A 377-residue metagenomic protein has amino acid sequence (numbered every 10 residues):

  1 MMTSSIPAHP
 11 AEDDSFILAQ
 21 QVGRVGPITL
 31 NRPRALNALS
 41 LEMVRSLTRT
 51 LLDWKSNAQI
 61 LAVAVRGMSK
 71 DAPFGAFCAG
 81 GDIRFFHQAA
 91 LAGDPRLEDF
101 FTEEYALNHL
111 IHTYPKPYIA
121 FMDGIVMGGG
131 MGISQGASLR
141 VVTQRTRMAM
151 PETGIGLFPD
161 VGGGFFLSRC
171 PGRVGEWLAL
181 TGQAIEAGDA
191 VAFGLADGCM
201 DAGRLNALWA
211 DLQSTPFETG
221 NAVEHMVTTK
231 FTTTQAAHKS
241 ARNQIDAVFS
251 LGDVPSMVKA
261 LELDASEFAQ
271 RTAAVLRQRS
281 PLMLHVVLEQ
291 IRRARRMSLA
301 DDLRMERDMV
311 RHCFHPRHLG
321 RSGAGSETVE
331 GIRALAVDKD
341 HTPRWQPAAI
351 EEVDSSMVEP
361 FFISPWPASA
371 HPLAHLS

Functional and structural regions predicted by a protein language model:
M1-R66, P372-S377: Conserved CoA-thioester-binding segment of acyl-CoA-metabolizing enzymes
P7, I83-M122, G163, P360-P367 (+1 more regions): An acidic, glycine-rich surface segment that forms the CoA-thioester-binding/catalytic face of crotonase-fold enzymes
G23, I28, S46-L91, L110-F121 (+1 more regions): A structural preference for short, pocket-lining loop segments at secondary-structure junctions
S69, I111-I155, L178-Q183, A187: Glycine-rich beta-to-alpha active-site loop
A137-D160, G194-W209: Gly/Pro- and small hydrophobic-enriched strand-loop and loop-to-helix capping segments that sit at the rims
G162-F165, R169-T219: Contiguous mid-protein beta-loop-alpha structural module that forms a pocket-lining wall or clamp of enzyme active
L195-M283: Amphipathic alpha-helical blocks and their helix-capping loop/short-beta junctions
R317, R321-S377: C-terminal amphipathic alpha-helical interaction region
